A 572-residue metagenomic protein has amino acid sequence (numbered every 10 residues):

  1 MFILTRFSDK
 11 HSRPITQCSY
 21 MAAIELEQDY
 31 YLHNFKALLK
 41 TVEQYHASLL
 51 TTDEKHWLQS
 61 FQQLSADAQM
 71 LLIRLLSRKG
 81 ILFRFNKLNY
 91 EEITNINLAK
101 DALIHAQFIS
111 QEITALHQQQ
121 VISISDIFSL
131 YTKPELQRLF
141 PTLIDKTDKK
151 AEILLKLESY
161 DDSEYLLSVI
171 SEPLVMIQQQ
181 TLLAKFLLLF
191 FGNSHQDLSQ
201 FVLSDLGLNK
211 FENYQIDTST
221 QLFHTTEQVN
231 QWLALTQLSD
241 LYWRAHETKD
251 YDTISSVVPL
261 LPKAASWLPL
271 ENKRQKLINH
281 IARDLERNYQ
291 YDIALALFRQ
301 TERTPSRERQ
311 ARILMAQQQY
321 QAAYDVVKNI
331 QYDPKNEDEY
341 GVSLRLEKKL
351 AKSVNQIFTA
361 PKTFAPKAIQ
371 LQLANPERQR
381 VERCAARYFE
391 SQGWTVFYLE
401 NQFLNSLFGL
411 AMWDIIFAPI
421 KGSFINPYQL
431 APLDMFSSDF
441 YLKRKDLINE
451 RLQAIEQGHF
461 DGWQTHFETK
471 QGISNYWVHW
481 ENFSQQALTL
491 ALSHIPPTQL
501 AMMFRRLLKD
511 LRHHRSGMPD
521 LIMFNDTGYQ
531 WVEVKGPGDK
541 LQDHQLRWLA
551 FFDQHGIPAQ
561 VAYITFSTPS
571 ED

Functional and structural regions predicted by a protein language model:
S19-W57, Q63-Q69, R74-I281, K352-I495: N-terminal alpha-helical interaction modules that lie
K79-F83, R515, D526, E533-D543: Short beta-strand-loop-alpha-helix junction that forms the active-site gateway of nucleic-acid-processing nucleases
K263-N355: Alpha-helical protein-protein interaction scaffolds
F483, A487, A491-M503, D520-G538 (+1 more regions): Conserved catalytic cores of phosphodiester-cleaving nucleases, focusing on short active-site segments
F524-Y529, H555-D572: Nucleic-acid nuclease catalytic cores
G536-P558, Y563: Mg2+/Mn2+-dependent nuclease catalytic core
